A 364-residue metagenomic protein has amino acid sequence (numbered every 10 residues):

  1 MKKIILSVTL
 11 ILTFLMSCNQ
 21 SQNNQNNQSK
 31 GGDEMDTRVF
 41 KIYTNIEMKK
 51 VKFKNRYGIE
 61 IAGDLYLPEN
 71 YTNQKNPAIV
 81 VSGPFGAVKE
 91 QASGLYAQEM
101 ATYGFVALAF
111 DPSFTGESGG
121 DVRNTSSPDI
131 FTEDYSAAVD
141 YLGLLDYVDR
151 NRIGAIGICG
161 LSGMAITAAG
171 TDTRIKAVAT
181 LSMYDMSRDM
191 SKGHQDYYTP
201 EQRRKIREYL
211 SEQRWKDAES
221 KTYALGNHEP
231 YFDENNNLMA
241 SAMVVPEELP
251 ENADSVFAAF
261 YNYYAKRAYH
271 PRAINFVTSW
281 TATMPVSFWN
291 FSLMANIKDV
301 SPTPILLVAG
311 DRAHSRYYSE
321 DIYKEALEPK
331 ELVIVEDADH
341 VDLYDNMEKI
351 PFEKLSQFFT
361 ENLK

Functional and structural regions predicted by a protein language model:
G32-Q74: N-terminal cap/lid segment of alpha/beta-hydrolase-fold proteins
Q74-P84: Short beta-strand element of the alpha/beta-hydrolase
G86-Q98, P112: The serine-hydrolase catalytic nucleophile loop
E99-G119: Conserved alpha/beta-hydrolase
T125-D146: Alpha/beta-hydrolase active-site loop
T167-A259: Alpha/beta-hydrolase-fold enzymes
V300, L307-A309: Short beta-strand/loop motif that positions the catalytic acidic residue of the alpha/beta-hydrolase fold
A338-K349: Catalytic histidine-centered segment of alpha/beta-hydrolase-like enzymes
